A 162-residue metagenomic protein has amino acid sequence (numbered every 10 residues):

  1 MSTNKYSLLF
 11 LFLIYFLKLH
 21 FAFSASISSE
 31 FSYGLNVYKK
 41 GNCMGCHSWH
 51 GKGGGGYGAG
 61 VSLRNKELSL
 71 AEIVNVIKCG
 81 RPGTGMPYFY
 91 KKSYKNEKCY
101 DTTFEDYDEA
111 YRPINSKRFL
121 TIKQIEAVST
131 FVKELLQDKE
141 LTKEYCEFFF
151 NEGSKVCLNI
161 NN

Functional and structural regions predicted by a protein language model:
M1-L9: Bacterial N-terminal signal peptides that target proteins for export
F10-K18: Bacterial N-terminal signal peptides
K18-K39, K52-G54, E72: Electrostatic cytochrome c docking/interface patches
S32-M44, L70-A71, R118-I122, Y145: Sequence context surrounding c-type heme c attachment/ligation sites in exported
G34, K40-H50, I77, M86 (+2 more regions): The canonical Cys-X-X-Cys-His
L35, S48-K117: Gly/Gly-Pro-rich "capping" loops immediately C-terminal to redox-active cysteine motifs in periplasmic/lumenal
K39-N42, N75, K95, T142 (+1 more regions): Secretory pathway export signals and precursors
E97-L158: C-terminal capping alpha-helices of c-type cytochrome domains
